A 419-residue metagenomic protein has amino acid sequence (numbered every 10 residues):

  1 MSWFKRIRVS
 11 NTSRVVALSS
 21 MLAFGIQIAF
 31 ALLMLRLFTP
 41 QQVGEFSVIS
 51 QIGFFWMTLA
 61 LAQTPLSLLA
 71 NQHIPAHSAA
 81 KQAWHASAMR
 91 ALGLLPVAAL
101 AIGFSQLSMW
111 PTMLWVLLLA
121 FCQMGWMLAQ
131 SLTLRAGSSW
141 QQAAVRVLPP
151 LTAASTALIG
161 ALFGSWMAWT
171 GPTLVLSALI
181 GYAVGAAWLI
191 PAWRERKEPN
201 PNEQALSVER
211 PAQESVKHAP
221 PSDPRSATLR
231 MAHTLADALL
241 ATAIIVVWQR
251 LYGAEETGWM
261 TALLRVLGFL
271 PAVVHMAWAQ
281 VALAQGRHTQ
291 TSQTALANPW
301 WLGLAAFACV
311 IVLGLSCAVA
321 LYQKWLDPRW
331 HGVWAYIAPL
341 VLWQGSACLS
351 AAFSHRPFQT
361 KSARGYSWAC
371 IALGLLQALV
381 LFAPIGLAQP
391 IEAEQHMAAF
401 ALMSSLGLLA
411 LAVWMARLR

Functional and structural regions predicted by a protein language model:
M1-I26, S67-L68, A192-K197, P201-H233 (+1 more regions): N-terminal membrane topogenesis motif
R8-A62, T228-E255, R265, A401-S405: Signature of the first transmembrane helix
Q27, T58-H77, L263, L267-T291 (+1 more regions): Helix-loop junctions and terminal segments of transmembrane helices in multi-pass membrane transport/translocation
P40, F104-V116, S316-C348: Interfacial segments at transmembrane-helix termini and the short loops linking adjacent helices
S50-T58, M260-Q280, V310, L340-A347: Transmembrane helix-bundle signature of multi-pass secondary active exporters and lipid flippases
A76-L92, P224, Q290-A306: Interfacial transmembrane-helix starts/ends
M113-C122, A143-R196, A372-Q377, P390-L418: Hydrophobic alpha-helical transmembrane segments
C122-V145, Q344-C370: Membrane-interface junctions at transmembrane-helix termini in multi-pass inner-membrane proteins
